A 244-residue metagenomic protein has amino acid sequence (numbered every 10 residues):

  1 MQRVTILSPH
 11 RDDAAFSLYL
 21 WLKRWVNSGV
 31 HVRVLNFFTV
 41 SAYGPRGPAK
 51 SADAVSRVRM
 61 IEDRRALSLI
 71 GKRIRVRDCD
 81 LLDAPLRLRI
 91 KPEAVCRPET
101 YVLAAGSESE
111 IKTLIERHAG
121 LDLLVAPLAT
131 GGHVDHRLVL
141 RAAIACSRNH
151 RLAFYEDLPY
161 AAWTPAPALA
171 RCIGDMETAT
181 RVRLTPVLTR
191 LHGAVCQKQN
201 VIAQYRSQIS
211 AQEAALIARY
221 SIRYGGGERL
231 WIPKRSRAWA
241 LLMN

Functional and structural regions predicted by a protein language model:
M1-R148: Active-site beta-strand->loop->alpha-helix modules in alpha/beta enzyme cores, enriched in Gly/His/Asp(Glu)
E62-C79, L86-A94, L114, N149-N244: The feature marks non-catalytic terminal segments
